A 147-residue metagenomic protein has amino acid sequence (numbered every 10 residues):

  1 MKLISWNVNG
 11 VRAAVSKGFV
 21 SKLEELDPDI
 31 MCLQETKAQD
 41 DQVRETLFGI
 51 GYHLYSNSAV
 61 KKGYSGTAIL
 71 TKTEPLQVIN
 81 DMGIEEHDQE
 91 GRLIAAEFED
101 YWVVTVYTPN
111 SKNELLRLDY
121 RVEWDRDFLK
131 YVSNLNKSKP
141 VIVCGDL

Functional and structural regions predicted by a protein language model:
M1-L47, H53, A59, Y64-S65: N-terminal, active-site-proximal structural segment of metallo-dependent hydrolase catalytic domains
M1-N9, D100-K112, C144: Active-site-proximal beta-strand elements of phosphoester/diester hydrolases
W6-A13, D81-I84, D119-V122: Short, flexible loop segments at the rims of nucleotide/cofactor-binding pockets, characterized by
K37, V43-S111: Structured beta-strand-rich core segments of catalytic domains in phosphoester-bond hydrolases
N113-R117: Glycine/threonine-rich flexible loop motifs
L118-S138: A long, amphipathic alpha-helix that forms part of the scaffold/cap immediately adjacent to metal-dependent active
K139-L147: Acidic/histidine-rich, metal-coordinating catalytic segments
